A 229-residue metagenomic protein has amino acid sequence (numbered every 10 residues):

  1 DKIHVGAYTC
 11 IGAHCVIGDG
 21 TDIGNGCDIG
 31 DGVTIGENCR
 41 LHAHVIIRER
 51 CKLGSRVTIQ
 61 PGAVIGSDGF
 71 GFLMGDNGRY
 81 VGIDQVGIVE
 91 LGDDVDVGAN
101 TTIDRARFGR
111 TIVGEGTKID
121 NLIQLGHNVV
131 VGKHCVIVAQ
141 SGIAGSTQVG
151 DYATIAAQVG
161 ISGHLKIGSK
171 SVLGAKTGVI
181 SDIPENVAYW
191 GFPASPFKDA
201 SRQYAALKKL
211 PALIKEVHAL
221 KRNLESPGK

Functional and structural regions predicted by a protein language model:
I3-P196: Structural signal for interior beta-strand "rungs" in well-ordered beta-sheet cores of soluble enzyme domains
S195-K229: Long, leucine- and charge-enriched amphipathic alpha-helices that form heptad-repeat coiled-coil/leucine-zipper-like
